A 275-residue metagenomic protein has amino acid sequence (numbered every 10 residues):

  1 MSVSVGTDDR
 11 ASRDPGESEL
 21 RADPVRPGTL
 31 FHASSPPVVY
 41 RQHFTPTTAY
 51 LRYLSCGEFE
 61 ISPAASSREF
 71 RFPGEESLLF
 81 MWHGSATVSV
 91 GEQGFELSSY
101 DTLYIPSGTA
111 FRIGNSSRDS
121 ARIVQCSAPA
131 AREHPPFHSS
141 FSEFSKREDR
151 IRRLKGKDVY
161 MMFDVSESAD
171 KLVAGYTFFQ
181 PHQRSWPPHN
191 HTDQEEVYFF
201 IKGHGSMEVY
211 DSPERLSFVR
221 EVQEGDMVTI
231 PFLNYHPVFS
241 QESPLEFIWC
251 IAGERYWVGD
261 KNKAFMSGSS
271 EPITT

Functional and structural regions predicted by a protein language model:
M1-Y53, R68, R118-G175, P187 (+2 more regions): A short, N-terminal "cap"/entry segment at the start of jelly-roll beta-barrel domains of the cupin/DSBH fold
Y40-T45, S55-P73, Y176-Q194: Conserved short histidine dyad/triad with adjacent acidic residue
P63, R68-P106: Extended, compositionally biased flexible segments
P73-G91, D193-S212: Glycine- and acidic-residue-biased ligand/ion/polar-headgroup-sensing regions
G91-S107, S212-L233: Short acidic-glycine-tyrosine-enriched beta hairpin
Y104, R118-P135, T177, T229 (+1 more regions): A short hydrophobic beta-strand segment most commonly corresponding to one strand of the jelly-roll/cupin
I113-S117, F239-S240: Asparagine-centered strand-capping/turn motif at beta-strand->loop junctions
